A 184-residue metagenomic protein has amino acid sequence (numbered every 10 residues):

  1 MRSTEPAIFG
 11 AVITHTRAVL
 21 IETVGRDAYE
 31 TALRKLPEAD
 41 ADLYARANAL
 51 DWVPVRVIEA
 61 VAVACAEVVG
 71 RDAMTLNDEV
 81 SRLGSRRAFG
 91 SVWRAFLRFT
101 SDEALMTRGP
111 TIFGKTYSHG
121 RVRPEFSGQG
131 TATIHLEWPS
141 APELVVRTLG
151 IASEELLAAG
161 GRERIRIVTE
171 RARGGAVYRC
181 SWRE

Functional and structural regions predicted by a protein language model:
M1-R71: N-terminal leader/assembly segments
E38, P139, A172-G175: Short, internal active-site loops enriched in acidic
A41, R123-P124, E163-V168: Short secondary-structure junctions
A47-T148, T169: Amphipathic interaction/junction segments at domain boundaries or subunit interfaces
S118-G120, G161-E163, G174: Short beta-strand or tight-loop elements that sit immediately N-terminal to catalytic metal-binding acidic residues
R147-R162: Short, non-transmembrane amphipathic alpha-helical segments
R166-E184: Beta-rich nucleic-acid/ligand-interaction surfaces
